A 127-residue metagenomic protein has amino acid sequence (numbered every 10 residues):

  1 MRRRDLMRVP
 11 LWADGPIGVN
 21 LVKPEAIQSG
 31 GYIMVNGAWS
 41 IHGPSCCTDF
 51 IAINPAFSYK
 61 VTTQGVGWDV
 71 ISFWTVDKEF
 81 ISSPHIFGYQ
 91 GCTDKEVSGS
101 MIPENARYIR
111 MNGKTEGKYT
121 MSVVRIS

Functional and structural regions predicted by a protein language model:
M1-S127: Trimeric viral appendage architectures of receptor-binding fibers, tailspike depolymerases, and tail needles
